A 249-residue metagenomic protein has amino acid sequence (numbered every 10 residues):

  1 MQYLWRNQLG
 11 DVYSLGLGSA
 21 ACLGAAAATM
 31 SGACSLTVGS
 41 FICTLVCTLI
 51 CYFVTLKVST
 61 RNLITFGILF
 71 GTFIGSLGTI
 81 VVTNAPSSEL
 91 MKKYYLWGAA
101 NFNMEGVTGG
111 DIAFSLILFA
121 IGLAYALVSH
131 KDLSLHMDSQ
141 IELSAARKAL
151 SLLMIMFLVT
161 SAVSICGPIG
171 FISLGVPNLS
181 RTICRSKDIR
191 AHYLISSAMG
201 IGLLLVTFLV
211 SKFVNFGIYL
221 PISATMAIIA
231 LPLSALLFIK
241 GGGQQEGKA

Functional and structural regions predicted by a protein language model:
M1-A249: Alpha-helical transmembrane segments in inner-membrane proteins
